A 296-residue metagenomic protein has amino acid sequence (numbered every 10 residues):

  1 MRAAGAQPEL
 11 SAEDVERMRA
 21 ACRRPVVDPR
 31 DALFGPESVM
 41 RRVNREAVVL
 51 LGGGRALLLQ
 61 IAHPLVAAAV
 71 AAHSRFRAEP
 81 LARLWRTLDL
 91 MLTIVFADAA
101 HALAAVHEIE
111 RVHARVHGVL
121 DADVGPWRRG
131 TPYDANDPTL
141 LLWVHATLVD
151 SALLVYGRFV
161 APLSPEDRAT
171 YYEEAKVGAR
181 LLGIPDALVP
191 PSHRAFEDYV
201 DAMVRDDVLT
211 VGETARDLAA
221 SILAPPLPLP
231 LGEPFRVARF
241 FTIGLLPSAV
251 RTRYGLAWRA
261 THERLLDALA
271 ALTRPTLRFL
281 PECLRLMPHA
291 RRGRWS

Functional and structural regions predicted by a protein language model:
M1-S296: Mature, function-bearing regions of proteins
